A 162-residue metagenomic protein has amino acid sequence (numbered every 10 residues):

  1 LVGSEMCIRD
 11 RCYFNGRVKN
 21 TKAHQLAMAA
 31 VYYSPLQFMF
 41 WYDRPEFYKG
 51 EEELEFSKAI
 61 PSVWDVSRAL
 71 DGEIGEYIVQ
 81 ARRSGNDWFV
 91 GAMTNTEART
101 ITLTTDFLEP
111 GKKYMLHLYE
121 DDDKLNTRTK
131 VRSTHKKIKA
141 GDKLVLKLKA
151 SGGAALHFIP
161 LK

Functional and structural regions predicted by a protein language model:
L1-I8: Short, small-residue-biased leader/transition segments that mark boundaries at the very start of proteins
R9-D43: Charge-patterned, long linear interaction tracts outside catalytic cores
V31, V90, S151: Conserved, mostly hydrophobic/aromatic
R44-F89, K124-T129: Glycan-recognition and catalytic regions of carbohydrate-active enzymes
I74-P110, A154-A155: Carbohydrate-binding surface patches
F107-D121: Solvent-exposed beta-hairpin/edge-strand motifs
L118-G141: Solvent-exposed beta-strand/loop surfaces of large extracellular or lumenal domains
H135-K162: C-terminal beta-strand-rich structural cap/linker in extracellular carbohydrate-active enzymes
